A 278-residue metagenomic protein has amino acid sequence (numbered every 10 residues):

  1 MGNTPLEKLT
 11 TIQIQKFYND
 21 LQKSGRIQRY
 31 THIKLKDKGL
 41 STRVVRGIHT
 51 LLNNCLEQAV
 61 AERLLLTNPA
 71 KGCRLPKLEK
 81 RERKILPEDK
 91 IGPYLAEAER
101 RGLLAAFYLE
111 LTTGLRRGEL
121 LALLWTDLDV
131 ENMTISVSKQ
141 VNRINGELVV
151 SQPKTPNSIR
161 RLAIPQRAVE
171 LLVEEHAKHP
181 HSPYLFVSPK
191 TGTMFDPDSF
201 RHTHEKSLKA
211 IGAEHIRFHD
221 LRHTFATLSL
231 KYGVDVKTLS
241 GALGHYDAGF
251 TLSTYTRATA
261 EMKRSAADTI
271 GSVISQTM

Functional and structural regions predicted by a protein language model:
M1-L64, P69, K80, T193-S199 (+1 more regions): N-terminal core-binding DNA-recognition domain of tyrosine site-specific recombinases/integrases
I27-T31, D37-T42, R46-I48, A61 (+7 more regions): Basic, Lys/Arg- and aromatic-enriched nucleic-acid-binding interface segment
I27-T31, P93-L103, T113, L162 (+3 more regions): Short, basic (Lys/Arg/His-rich) helix/loop patches that form interaction surfaces in the mid-to-C-terminal regions
H32, A96, N132, N145-E147 (+5 more regions): C-terminal secondary-structure termini that scaffold catalytic or DNA-interacting sites
K77, I85, V141, L243-T269: Catalytic-site neighborhood detector that most strongly recognizes the C-terminal catalytic loop/helix of tyrosine
A122-L128, S240-Y246, T256: A short, basic/aromatic helix-end/turn motif that makes direct DNA contacts
